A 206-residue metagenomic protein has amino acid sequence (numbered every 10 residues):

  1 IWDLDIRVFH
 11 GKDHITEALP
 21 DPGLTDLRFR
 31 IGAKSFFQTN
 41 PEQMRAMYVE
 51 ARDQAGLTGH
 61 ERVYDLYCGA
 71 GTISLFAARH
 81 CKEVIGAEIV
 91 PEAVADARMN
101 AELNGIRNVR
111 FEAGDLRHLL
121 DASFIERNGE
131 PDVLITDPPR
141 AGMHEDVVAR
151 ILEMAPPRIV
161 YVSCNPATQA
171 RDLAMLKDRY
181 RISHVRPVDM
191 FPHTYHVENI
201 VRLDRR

Functional and structural regions predicted by a protein language model:
I1-T136, A141-A149, A155: Accessory RNA-recognition modules of RNA-modification enzymes
A18, R202-D204: Short, well-ordered beta-strand micro-motif
G32, D204-R206: Solvent-exposed residues in well-ordered beta-strands and their adjoining turns, especially edge/terminal strands
A149-E153, R158-R202: C-terminal substrate-binding/active-site "lid" region of AdoMet-derived donor-dependent transferases
